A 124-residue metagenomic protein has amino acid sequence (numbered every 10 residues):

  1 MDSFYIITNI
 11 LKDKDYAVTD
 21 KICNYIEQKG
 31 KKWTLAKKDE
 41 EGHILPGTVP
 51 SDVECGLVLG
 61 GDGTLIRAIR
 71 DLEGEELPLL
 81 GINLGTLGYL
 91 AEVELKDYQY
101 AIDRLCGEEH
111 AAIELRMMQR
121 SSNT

Functional and structural regions predicted by a protein language model:
M1-G60, T64-G74: N-terminal glycine-/serine-/threonine-rich phosphate-binding loop
T8, L84, S122-T124: Short, structured patches in soluble enzyme cores that scaffold and shape functional sites
N9-K12, T86-E92: Flexible, glycine/proline-enriched loop segments at strand-loop-helix junctions that form or flank small-ligand binding
T19, Y25, L77, Q99-R104: Residue-level signature of transmembrane alpha-helix interfaces in integral membrane proteins
K32-W33, L84, C106-E109: Short, charged/polar low-complexity linear motifs in solvent-exposed/disordered segments
V58-G60, G81, S121: Short beta-strand segments
R67, D71-Y89: Gly/Ser-rich helix-loop-strand patches that form or flank binding pockets for ribonucleotide-derived cofactors
Y89-T124: Catalytic core of DAGKc-family lipid kinases
